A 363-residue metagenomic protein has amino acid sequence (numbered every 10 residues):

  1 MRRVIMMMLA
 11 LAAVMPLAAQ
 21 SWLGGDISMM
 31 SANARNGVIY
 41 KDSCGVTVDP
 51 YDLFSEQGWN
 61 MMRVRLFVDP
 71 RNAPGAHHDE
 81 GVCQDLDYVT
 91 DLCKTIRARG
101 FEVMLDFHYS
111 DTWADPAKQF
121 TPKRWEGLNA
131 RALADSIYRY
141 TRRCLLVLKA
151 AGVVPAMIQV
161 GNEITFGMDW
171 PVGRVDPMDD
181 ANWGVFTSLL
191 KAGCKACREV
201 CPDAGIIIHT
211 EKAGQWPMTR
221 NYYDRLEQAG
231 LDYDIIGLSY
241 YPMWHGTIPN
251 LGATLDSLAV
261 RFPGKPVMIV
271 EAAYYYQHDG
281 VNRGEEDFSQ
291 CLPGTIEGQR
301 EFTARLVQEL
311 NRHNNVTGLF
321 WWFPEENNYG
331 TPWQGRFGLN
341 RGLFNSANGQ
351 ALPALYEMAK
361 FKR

Functional and structural regions predicted by a protein language model:
V4-M15: Sec-dependent N-terminal signal peptides
Q20-L53: Boundary/entry segment of secreted carbohydrate-active catalytic domains
L23-I27, M62-V64, V103-F107, A156-V160 (+4 more regions): Hydrophobic faces of well-ordered beta-strands that scaffold small-molecule active sites in alpha/beta enzyme cores
N33-A34, V38-G45, D69-A73, H78-D87 (+4 more regions): Acidic-and-aromatic substrate-binding clefts and catalytic sites of carbohydrate-active enzymes
R35, A253, V260-G264, Q277-R305 (+1 more regions): Aromatic-rich peripheral "rim/lid" segments of glycoside hydrolase catalytic domains that contact and position glycan
C44, V48-Y51, G184, K195 (+4 more regions): Glycoside hydrolase catalytic-domain groove-lining segments
L53-N182, F186-G205, H209-E211: Substrate-binding cleft and catalytic face of glycoside hydrolase catalytic domains, especially the flexible beta-alpha
G127, R131, Y138, L146-P155 (+3 more regions): Structural recognition of alpha->loop->beta junctions
